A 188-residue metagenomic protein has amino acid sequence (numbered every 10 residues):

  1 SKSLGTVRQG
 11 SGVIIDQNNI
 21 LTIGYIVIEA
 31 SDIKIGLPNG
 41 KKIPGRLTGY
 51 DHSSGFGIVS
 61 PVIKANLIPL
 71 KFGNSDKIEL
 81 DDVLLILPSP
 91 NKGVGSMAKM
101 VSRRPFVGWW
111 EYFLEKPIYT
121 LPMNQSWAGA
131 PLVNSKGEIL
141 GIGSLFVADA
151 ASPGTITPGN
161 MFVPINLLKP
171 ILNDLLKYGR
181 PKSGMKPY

Functional and structural regions predicted by a protein language model:
S1, G10, I15, V101-R104 (+1 more regions): Surface-exposed, glycine-biased beta-strand/turn segments
S1-L4, V62-L70, S96-P158: Active-site region of chymotrypsin-like
S3-L4, S11-V13, L47-G49, P131 (+2 more regions): Replace "in large, NTP-powered and nucleic-acid-processing enzymes" with "in large, NTP-powered factors and other
V7-Q9, I14-G95, P117, P122 (+1 more regions): Conserved active-site neighborhood of the chymotrypsin/trypsin-like protease fold
T22, W110, Y178-K182: Generic macromolecular interface patches on structured domains
A30, L67, K92-S96, S135 (+1 more regions): C-terminal cap/linker of serine protease catalytic domains
G36, L87, R103, I171-Y178: Structured segments of extracytoplasmic/periplasmic soluble domains in secreted or envelope-associated proteins
S54, E115, G184-K186: Sequence-level motif detector for i,i+2 pairs with an aromatic at +2
